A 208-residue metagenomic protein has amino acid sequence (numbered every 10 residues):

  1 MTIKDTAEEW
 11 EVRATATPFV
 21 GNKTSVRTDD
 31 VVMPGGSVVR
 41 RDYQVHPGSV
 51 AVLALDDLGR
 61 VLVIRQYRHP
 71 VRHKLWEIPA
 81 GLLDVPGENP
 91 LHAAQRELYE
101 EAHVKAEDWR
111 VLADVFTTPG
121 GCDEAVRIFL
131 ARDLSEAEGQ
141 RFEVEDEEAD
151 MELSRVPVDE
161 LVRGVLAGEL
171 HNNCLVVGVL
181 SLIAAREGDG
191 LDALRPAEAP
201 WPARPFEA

Functional and structural regions predicted by a protein language model:
T2-W10, V111, P119-C122, D146-A208: Nudix hydrolase/Nudix homology domain
E9, A51-R96, E138, E145-E147 (+2 more regions): Conserved Nudix-box catalytic region and its N-terminal flanking loop in Nudix hydrolases and closely related
T15-A51, D57-L58: Acidic, metal-coordinating catalytic segment for phosphate/diphosphate chemistry, firing primarily on the Nudix
T15-P18, A113-T118: Short, solvent-exposed loop/turn elements at beta->coil junctions and helix N-caps that rim active or binding pockets
V26-D30, L53, V63, I128-L130 (+1 more regions): Conserved hydrophobic/aromatic beta-strand scaffold that supports enzyme active sites
D30-G35, T118-G139: Active-site-adjacent beta-strand/loop module that shapes the phosphate/pyrophosphate-binding cleft
G35, D56-L58, Y67, G87 (+3 more regions): Short loop segments at secondary-structure junctions
E101-L112, C122-A125, E138: Short, structured loop/turn "capping" segments at alpha-beta junctions
